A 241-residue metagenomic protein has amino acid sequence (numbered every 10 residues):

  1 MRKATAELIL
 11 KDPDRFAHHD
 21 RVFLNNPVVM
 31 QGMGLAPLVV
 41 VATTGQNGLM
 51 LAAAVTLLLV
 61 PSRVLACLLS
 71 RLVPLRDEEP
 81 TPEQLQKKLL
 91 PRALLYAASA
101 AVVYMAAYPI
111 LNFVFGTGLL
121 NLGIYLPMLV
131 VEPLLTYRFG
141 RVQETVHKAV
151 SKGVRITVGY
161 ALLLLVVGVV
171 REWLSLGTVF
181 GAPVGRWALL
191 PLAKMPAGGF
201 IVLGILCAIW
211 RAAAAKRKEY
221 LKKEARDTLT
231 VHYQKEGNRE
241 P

Functional and structural regions predicted by a protein language model:
M1-H19: Short, Lys/Arg-rich, polar N-terminal cytosolic tail immediately upstream of the first transmembrane signal-anchor
R2-K3, D20-G34, G48-L58: Alpha-helical transmembrane segments and their cytosolic membrane-interface
F16-A17, R21, V146-P241: C-terminal transmembrane helix-loop-helix hairpin of multi-pass membrane proteins
A17, L51-L59, R63, K88-Y104 (+5 more regions): Alpha-helical transmembrane segments of multi-pass membrane proteins, especially transporters and channels
G34-V39, V55-T56, V60, A100-P109 (+4 more regions): Hydrophobic core segments of alpha-helical transmembrane domains in multi-pass membrane transport and ion-translocation
V39-L49: Short, hydrophobic transmembrane alpha-helix segments
L68-E78, V114, F139-V150, E172-W173: A cytosolic-side transmembrane-helix exit/cap motif
L72-L75, E79-R138: Ordered, amphipathic secondary-structure segments that act as subunit-interaction surfaces in large macromolecular
